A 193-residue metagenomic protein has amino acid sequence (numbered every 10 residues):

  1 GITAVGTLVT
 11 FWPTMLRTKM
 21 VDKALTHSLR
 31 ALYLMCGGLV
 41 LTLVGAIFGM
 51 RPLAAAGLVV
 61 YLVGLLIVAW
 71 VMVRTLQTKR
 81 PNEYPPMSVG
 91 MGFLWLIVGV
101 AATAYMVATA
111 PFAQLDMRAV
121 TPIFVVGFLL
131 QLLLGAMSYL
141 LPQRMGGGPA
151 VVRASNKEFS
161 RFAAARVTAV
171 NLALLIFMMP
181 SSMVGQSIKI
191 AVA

Functional and structural regions predicted by a protein language model:
G1-A193: Hydrophobic alpha-helical transmembrane segments of multi-pass integral membrane proteins
